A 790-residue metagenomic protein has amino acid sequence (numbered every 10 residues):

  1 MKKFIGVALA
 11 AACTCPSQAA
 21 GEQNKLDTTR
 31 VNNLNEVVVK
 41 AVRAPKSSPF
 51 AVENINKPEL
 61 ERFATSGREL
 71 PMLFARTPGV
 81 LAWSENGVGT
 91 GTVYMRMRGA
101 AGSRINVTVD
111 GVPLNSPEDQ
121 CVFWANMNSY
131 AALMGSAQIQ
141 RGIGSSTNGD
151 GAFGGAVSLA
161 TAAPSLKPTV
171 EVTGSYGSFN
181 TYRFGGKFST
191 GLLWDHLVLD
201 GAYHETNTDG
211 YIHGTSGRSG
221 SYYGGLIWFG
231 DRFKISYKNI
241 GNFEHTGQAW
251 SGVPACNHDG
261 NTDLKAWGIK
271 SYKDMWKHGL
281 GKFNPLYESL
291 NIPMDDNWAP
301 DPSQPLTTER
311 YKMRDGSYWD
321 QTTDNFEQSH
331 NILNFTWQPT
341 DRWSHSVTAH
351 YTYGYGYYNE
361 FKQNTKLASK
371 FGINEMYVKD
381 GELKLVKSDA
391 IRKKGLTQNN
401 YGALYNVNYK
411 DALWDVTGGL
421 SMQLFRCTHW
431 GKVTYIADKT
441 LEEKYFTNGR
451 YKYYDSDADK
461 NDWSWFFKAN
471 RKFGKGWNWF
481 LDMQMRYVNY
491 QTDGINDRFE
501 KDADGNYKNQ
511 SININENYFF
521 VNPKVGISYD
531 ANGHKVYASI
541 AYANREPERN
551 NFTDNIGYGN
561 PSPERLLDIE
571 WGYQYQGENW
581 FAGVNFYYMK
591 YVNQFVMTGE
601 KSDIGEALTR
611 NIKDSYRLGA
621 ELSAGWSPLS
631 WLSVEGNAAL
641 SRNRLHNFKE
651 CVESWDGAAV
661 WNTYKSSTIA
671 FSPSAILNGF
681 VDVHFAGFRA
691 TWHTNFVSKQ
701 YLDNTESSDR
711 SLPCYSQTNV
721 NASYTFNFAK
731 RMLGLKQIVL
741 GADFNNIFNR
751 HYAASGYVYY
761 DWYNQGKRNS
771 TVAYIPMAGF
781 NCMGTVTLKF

Functional and structural regions predicted by a protein language model:
G21-R62, G102: Short, acidic, small-residue-rich periplasmic hinge/interaction motif at the N-terminus of Gram-negative outer-membrane
P71-P113, G135: Extracytoplasmic beta-strand/coil segments of soluble accessory domains associated with Gram-negative outer-membrane
P113-R141, A160: Short acidic/polar hinge/loop motifs at secondary-structure boundaries that mediate gating or recognition
P164-T169, L193-H196, R232-K234, Q338-S344 (+7 more regions): Short loop/turn motifs that connect adjacent beta-strands in outer-membrane beta-barrel proteins
T169, Y176-N207, I212-S251, A255-D295 (+1 more regions): Transmembrane beta-barrel wall of Gram-negative outer-membrane proteins
T340, Q398, D415, S421-C427 (+5 more regions): Structural signature of Gram-negative outer-membrane beta-barrels, strongest in the C-terminal barrel of TonB-dependent
K475, Y588-K590, R610-T705, T787-K789: Gram-negative outer-membrane beta-barrel transporters
V634, R642-R644, K699-Y701, Y724-F790: C-terminal beta-signal and adjacent terminal beta-strands/loops of Gram-negative outer-membrane beta-barrel proteins
